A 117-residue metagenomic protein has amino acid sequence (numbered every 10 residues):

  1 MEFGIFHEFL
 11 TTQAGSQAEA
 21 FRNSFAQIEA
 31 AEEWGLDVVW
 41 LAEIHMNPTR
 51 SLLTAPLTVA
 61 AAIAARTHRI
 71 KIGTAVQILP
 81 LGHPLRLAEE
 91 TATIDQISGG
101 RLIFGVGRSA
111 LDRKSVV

Functional and structural regions predicted by a protein language model:
M1-R66, I70-K71: N-terminal beta1-alpha1-beta2 module of alpha/beta enzyme domains
E2-E19, P80-V117: Flexible, glycine-rich active-site loops centered on histidine and acidic residues that chelate a metal or position
A42, A75, G105-G107: Structural motif
G73-P80: The substrate-binding groove and active-site-proximal loops of carbohydrate-active enzymes, especially glycoside
